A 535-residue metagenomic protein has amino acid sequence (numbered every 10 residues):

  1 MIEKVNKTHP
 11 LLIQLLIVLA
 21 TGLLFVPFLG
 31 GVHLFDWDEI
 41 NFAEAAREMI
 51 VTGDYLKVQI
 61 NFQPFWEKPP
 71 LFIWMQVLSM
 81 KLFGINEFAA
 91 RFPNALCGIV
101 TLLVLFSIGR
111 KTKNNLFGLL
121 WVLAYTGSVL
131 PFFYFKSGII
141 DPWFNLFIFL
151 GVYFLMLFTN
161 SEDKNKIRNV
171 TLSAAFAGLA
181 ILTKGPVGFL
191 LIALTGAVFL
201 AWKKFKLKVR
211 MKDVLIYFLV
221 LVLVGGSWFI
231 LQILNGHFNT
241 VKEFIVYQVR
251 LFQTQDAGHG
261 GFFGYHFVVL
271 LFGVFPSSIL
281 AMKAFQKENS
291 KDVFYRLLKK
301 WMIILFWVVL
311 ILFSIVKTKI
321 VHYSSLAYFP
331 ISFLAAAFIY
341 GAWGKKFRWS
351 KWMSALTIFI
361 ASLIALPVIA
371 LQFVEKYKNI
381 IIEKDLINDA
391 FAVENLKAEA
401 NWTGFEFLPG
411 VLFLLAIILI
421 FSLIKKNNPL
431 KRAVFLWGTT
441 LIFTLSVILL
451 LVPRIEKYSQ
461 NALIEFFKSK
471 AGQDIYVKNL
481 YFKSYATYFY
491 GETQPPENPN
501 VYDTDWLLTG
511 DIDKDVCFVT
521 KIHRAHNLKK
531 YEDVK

Functional and structural regions predicted by a protein language model:
M1-K351, L371-V374, I424, Y488: Membrane-integral, polyisoprenol-dependent glycosyltransferases of the GT-C/oligosaccharyltransferase superfamily
I2, T171, K287-K535: Membrane-embedded architecture of ER/inner-membrane glycosylation machinery
